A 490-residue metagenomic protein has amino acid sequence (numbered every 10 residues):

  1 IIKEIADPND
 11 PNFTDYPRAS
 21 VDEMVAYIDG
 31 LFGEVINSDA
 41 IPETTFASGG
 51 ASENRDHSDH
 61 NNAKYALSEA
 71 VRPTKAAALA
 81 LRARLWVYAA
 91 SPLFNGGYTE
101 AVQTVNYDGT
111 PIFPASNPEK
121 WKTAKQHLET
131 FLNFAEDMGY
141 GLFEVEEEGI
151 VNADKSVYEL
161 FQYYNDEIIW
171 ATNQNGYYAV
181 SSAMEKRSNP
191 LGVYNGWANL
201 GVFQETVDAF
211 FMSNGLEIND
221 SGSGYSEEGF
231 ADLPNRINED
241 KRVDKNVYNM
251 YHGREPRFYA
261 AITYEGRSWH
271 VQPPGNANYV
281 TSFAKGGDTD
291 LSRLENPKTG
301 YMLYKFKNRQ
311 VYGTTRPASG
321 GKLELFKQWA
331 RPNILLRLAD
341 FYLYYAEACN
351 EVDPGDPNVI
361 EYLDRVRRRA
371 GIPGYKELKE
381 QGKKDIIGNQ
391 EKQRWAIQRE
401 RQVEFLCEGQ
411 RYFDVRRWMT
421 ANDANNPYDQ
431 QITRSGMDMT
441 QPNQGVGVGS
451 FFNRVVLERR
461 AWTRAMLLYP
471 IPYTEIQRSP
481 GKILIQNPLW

Functional and structural regions predicted by a protein language model:
I1-D7, N37-Y65, G139-E146, G321-K322 (+1 more regions): Glycine- and aromatic-rich loop/turn segments at beta-sheet edges
I1-E4, V21-D39, D56-D59, K64-G97 (+7 more regions): Extended, hydrophobic/aromatic-rich amphipathic alpha-helical segments that build helical scaffolds
A6-F13, Q103-G109: Short glycine/proline- and charge-enriched loop/turn segments that cap or connect secondary-structure elements
P11-P17, S68: Extracellular loop and loop/strand-boundary signature of outer-membrane beta-barrel proteins
D15, A19, I28, T44-S48: A conserved hydrophobic secondary-structure block that centers on an alpha-helix together with its immediately flanking
V21-E23, Y27-D29, A51-S52, Y65-E69 (+8 more regions): Long, intrinsically disordered, low-complexity segments
V25, R72-D290, N425-Q431: An aromatic- and glycine-enriched ligand-binding surface/loop that stacks and positions planar moieties
E239-R369: C-terminal substrate/ligand-recognition segments
